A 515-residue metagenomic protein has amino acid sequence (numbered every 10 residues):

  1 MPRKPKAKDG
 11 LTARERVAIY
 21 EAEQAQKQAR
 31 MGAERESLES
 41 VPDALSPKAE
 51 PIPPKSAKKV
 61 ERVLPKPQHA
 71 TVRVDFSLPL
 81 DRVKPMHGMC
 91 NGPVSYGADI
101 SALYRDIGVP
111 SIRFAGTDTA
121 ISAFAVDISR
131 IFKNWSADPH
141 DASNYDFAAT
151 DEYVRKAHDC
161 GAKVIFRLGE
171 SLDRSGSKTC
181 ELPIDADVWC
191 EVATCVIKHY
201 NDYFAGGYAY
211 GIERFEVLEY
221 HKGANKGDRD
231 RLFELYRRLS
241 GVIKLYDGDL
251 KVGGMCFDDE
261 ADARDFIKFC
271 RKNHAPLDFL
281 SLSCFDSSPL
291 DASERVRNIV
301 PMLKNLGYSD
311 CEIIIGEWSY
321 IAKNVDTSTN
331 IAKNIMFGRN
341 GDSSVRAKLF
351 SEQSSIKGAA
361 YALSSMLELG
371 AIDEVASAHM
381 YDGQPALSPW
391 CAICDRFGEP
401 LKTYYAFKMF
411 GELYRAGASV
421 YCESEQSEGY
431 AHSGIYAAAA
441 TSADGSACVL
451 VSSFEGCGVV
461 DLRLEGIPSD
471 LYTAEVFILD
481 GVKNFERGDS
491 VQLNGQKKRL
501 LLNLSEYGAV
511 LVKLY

Functional and structural regions predicted by a protein language model:
P2-R214, F233-E260, A275, N305-D310 (+5 more regions): Non-catalytic accessory regions flanking glycosidase/transglycosidase catalytic cores in CAZymes
Y96, D118-A123, S171-R174, L218-A224 (+2 more regions): Conserved radical SAM core fold
S122, R174-S177, A224-G227, D262 (+3 more regions): Extracytoplasmic/secreted cell-surface and envelope-processing proteins
N144, P183, D187, D230 (+3 more regions): Soluble non-cytosolic domains of exported or imported proteins
V196, D228, L232, D259-N273 (+2 more regions): Distinct, well-ordered alpha-helical segments
G211-D230, M255-D258, I321-S328, K348: Polysaccharide-binding and catalytic clefts of secreted carbohydrate-active enzymes
G211-E213, V217-E219, G254-C256, D262-A292 (+1 more regions): Aromatic- and acid-rich polysaccharide-binding/catalytic face of secreted or lumenal carbohydrate-active enzymes
F285-L387, D395-G411, E455: Catalytic-core region of carbohydrate-active enzymes that cleave or remodel glycosidic bonds
